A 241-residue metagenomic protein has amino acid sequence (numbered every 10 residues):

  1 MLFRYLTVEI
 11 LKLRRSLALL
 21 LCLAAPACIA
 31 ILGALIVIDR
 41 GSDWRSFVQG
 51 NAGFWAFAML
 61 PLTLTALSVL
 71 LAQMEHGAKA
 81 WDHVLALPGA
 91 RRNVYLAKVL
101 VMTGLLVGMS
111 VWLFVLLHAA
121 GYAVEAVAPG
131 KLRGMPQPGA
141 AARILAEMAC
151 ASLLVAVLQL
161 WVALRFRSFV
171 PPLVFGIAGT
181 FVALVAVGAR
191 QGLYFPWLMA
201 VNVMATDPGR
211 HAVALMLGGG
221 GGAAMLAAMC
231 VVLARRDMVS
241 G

Functional and structural regions predicted by a protein language model:
M1-L23, M238: Aromatic- and glycine-rich beta-strand/loop motifs that create alpha-glucan
E9, L13, S68, L85 (+2 more regions): Generic transmembrane alpha-helix motif of multi-pass integral membrane proteins
L17-L19, A90-L96, Q137, S168-L173 (+1 more regions): Membrane-helix interface segments
L23-A25, L100-L116, F169-A183: Hydrophobic alpha-helical membrane-insertion segments
P26, L32-G53, L173-G241: Terminal transmembrane helical anchor/hairpin motif
A30-S68, L96, L100-F166, D207-G209 (+1 more regions): Secretory targeting signals
L71-G104: Helix-loop-helix units of permease transmembrane domains in multi-pass membrane transporters, especially ABC
M74, L87, Y122, A126 (+2 more regions): Transmembrane helix-loop junction
